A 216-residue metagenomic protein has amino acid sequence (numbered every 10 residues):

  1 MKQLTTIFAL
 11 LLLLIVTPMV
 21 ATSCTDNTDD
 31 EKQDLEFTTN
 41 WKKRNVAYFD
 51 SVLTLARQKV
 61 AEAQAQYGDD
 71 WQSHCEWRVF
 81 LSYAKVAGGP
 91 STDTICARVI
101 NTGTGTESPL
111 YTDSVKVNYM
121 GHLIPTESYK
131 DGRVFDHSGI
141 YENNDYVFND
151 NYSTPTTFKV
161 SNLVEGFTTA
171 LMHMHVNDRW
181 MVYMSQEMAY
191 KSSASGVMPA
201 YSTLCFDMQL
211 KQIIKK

Functional and structural regions predicted by a protein language model:
L4-F8, C24-K216: Cross-family detector of peptidyl-prolyl cis-trans isomerase
I7-V16: Sec-dependent N-terminal signal peptides
P18-S23: C-terminal motif of bacterial Sec signal peptides marking the signal peptidase cleavage site
